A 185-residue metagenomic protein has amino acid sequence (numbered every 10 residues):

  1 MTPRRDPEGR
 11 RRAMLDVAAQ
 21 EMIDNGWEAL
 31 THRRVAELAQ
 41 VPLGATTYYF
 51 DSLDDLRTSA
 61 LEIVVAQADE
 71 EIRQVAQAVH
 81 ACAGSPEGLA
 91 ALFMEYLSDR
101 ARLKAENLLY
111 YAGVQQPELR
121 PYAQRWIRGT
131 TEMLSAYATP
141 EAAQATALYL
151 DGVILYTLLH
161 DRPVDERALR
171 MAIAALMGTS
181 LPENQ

Functional and structural regions predicted by a protein language model:
M1-G9, L181-Q185: N-terminal intrinsically disordered/low-complexity leader segments
A13, V17-D55, S59: Helix-turn-helix
E62-Q67: Short, basic, alpha-helical segments at the C-terminal edge of helix-turn-helix-like DNA-binding modules
E70-L103: Hydrophobic alpha-helical connector segments
L92-F93, E106-Y110, T146, L150-V153: Short alpha-helical scaffolding segments that buttress acidic/His motifs in well-ordered protein cores
Q115-P117: Short loop-to-helix capping motifs
L119-R120, Q124, R128, Y137-Q185: Hydrophobic/aromatic-rich alpha-helical bundle segments in the mid-to-C-terminal region
